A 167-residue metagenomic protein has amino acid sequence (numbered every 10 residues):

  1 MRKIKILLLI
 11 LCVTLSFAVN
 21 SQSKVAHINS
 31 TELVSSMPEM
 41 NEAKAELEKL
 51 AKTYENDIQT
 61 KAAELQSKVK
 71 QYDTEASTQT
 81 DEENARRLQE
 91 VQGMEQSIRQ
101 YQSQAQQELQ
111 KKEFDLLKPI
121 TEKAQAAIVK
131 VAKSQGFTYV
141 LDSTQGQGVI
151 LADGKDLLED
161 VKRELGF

Functional and structural regions predicted by a protein language model:
M1-I6: Positively charged n-region of N-terminal signal peptides that target proteins for export
L7-S16: Bacterial N-terminal signal peptides
Q22-F167: Amphipathic, charged alpha-helical segments and their helix-to-coil junctions in extracytoplasmic/peripheral assemblies
